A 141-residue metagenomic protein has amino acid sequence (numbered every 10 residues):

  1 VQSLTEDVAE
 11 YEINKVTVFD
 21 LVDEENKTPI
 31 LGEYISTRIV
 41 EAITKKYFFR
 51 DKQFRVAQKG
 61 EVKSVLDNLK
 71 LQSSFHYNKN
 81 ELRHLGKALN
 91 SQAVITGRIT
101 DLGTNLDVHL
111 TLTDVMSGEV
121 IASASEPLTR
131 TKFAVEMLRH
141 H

Functional and structural regions predicted by a protein language model:
V1-K46, F54, H141: A structural "domain/chain start" motif
L21, I121-A122: Aromatic-residue hotspot detector
N26, S64, V120: Conserved protein kinase catalytic core
L31-V40, K46, K52-T96, T100-H109 (+2 more regions): Short, solvent-exposed, polar/charged sequence segments at loop or secondary-structure edges
T131-H140: A short, polar/charged loop-to-alpha-helix boundary motif
